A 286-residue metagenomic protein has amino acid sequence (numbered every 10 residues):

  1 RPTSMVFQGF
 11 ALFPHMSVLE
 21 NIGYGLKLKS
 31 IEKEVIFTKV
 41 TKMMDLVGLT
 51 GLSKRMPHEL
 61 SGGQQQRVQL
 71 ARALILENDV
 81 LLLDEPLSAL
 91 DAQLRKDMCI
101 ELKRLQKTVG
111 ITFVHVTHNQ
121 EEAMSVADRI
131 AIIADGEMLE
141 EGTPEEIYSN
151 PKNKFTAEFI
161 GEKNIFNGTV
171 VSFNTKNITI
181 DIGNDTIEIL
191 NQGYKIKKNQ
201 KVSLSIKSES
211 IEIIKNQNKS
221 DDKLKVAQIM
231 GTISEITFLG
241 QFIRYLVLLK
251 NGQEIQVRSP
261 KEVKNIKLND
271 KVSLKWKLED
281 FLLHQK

Functional and structural regions predicted by a protein language model:
P2-S4, Q8-F155: ABC ATPase nucleotide-binding domains
L90, D97, F159, I214 (+1 more regions): Residues that scaffold the ATP/ADP-binding catalytic core of kinase and kinase-like folds
E121, E145, K154, F166 (+3 more regions): Glycine-centered loop/turn positions within well-structured domains that cap or flank conserved ligand/cofactor-binding
N150-T179, S205, K275: C-terminal boundary and immediately downstream tail of ABC-type ATPase nucleotide-binding domains
F173-K286: Non-catalytic connector elements of ABC transporters
